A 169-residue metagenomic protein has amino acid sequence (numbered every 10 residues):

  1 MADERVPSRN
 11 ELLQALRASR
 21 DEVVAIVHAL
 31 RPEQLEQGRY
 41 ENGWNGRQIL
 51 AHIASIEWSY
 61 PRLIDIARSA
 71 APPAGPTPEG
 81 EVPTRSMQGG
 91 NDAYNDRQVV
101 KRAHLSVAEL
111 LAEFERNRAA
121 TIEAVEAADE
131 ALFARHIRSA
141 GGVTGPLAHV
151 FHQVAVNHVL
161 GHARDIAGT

Functional and structural regions predicted by a protein language model:
M1-E4, Y94-A103, G141: A short small-residue
V6-P32, A54-D65, V154-N157: Alpha-helical bundle segments that constitute or directly flank the non-heme di-iron/ferroxidase center
L12, G38, V99, L110 (+1 more regions): Generic anion/oxyanion-binding catalytic loop in active/binding sites
A15, V100-R116: A short, structured beta-strand-centered segment in the mid-to-C-terminal lobe of catalytic cores from group-transfer
A18, E22, E113-R116, A120: Charged, amphipathic alpha-helical oligomerization/scaffolding segments
E36-A93, A119-T169: Short, contiguous alpha-helical
